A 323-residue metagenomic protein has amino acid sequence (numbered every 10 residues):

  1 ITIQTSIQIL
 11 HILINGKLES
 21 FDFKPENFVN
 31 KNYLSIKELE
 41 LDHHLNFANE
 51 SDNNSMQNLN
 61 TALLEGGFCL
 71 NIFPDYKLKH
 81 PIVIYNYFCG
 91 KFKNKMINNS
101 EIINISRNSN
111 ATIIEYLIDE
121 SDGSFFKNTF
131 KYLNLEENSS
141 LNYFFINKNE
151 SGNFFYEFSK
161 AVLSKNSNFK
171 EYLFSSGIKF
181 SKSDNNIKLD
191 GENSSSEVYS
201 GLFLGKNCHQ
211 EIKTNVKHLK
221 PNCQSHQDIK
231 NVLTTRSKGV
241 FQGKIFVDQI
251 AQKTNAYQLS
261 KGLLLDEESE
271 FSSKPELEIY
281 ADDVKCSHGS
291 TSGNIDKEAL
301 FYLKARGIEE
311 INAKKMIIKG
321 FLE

Functional and structural regions predicted by a protein language model:
I1-E50, M56-L59: Long, low-complexity, mixed-charge
L13, K37, L45-I308, L322-E323: Conserved beta-strand/loop scaffold segments within soluble protein domains that form the structured core and edges
I308-K314: Short, well-structured beta-strand/strand-turn elements
K314-K319, E323: Catalytic-core signal marking the mid-to-C-terminal active-site face
